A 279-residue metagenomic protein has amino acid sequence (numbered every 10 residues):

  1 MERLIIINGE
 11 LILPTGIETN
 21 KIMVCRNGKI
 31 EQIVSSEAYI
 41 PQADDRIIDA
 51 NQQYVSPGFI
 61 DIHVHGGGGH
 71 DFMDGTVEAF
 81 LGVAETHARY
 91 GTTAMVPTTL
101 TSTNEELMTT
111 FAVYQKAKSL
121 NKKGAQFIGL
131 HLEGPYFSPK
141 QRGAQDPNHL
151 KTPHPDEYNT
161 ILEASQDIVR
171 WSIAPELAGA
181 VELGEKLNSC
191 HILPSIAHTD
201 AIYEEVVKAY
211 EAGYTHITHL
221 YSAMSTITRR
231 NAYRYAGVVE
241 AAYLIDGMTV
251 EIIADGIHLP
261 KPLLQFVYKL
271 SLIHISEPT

Functional and structural regions predicted by a protein language model:
M1-P41: N-terminal metal-binding scaffold of metallo-dependent hydrolase/deaminase domains
L4-N8, P41-V77, L81, E85: Replace "His-x-His-based motif
G9, M23, G28, Q52 (+5 more regions): Divalent metal-coordination and catalytic microenvironments
S56-G68, G134-Q141, E176-E185: N-terminal small/glycine-rich loop or linker at the start of catalytic domains across soluble metabolic enzymes
H65, L81-T110, A125-S138, S165-E176 (+3 more regions): Divalent metal-dependent hydrolysis catalytic cores, especially in the metallo-beta-lactamase
A117-S119, K151-V250, I257-L272: Histidine/acidic residue-rich metal-binding segments in metalloenzymes
K140-H149: Glycine-rich phosphate-binding loop of ATP-grasp-fold ATP-dependent ligases
S271-T279: Residue-level detector of conserved catalytic or cofactor/ligand-binding positions in enzyme active sites
